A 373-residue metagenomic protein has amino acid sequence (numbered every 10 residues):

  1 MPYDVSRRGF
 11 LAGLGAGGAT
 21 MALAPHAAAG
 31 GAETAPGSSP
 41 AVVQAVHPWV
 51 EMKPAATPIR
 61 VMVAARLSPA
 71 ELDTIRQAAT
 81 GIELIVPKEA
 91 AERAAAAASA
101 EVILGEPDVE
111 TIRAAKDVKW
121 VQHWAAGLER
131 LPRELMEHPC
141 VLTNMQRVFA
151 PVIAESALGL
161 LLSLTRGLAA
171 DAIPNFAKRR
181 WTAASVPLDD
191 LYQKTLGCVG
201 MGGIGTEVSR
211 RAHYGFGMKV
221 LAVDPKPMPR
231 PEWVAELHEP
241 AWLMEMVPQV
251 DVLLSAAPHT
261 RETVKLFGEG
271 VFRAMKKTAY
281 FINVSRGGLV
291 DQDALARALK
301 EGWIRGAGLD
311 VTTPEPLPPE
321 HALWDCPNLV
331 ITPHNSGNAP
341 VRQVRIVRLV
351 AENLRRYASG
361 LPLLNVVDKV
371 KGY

Functional and structural regions predicted by a protein language model:
M1-G18: N-terminal secretory signal peptides and thylakoid transit peptides that target proteins across membranes
R7, T34-V141, G268: An N-terminal-biased, well-structured beta-alpha scaffold segment characteristic of Rossmann-like dinucleotide-binding
L14, P107, A125, A257 (+1 more regions): Glycine-rich, N-terminal phosphate-binding loop of Rossmann-like dinucleotide-binding domains
P25-A35: Signal peptide processing junction and immediate N-terminal pro/mature segment of secreted/exported proteins
C140-T195, V199, E207-R211, G215 (+1 more regions): Phosphate-binding beta-alpha-beta segment of Rossmann-like dinucleotide-binding domains, i.e., the NAD(P)
I204: Hydrophobic/small residue at the entry helix of a nucleotide-binding pocket
P225-A322: Rossmann-like adenosine-cofactor binding region
T278, V284-Y373: Rossmann-like dinucleotide-binding domain for NAD(H)/NADP(H)
